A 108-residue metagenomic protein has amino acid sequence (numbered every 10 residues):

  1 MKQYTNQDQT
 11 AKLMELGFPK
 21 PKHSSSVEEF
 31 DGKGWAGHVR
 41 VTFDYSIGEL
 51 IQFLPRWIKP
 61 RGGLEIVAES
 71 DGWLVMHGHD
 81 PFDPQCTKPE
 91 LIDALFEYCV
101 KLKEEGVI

Functional and structural regions predicted by a protein language model:
M1-H23: Short, extreme N-terminal segment that most often corresponds to the first beta-strand
K2-Q3, D71-I108: Glycine-rich and polybasic anion-binding loops at the starts of cofactor/ligand-binding domains
N6-Q9, I47, I92-L95: Short amphipathic alpha-helical segments that mediate assembly, nucleic-acid/protein binding, or membrane association
P19-Q85, P89: N-terminal segment of the canonical double-stranded RNA-binding domain
